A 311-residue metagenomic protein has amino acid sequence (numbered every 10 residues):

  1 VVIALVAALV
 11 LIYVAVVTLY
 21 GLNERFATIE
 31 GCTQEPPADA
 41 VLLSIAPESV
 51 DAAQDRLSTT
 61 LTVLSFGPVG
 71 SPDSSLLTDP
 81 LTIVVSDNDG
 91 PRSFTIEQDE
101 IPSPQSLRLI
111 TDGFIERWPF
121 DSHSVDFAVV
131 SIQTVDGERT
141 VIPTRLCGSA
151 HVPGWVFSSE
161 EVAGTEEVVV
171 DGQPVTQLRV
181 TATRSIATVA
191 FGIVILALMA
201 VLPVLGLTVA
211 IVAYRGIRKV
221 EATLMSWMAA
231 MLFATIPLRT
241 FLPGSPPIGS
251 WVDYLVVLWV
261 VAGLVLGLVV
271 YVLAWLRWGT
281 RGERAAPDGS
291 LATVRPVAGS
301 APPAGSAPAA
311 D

Functional and structural regions predicted by a protein language model:
V1-T28: Hydrophobic secretory-pathway targeting helix
T18-T33, D39, S44-S159: Soluble non-transmembrane domains of integral membrane proteins
L57, V162-T165, A187-A190: Short, charge-rich amphipathic segments
G137-P143, E167-L178, I195-V212: Hydrophobic alpha-helical transmembrane segments
T144-R184: Extended, hydrophilic extramembrane loops/domains of integral membrane proteins
S185-S300, P308-D311: Alpha-helical transmembrane segments forming the membrane-embedded cores of inner-membrane proteins across
